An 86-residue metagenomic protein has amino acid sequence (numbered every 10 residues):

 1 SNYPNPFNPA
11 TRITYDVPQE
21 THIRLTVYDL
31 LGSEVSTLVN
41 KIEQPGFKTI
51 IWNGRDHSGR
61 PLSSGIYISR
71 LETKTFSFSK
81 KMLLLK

Functional and structural regions predicted by a protein language model:
S1-Y3, F7-Y28, T37-K41, T49-W52 (+1 more regions): Glycine-centered coil/turn sites that cap beta-strands in beta-rich domains
F7, L31, S58: Adenine-nucleotide cofactor-binding loop residues
Y28-V35, Y67: Short, glycine-anchored, charge-dense loop/turn motifs used at functional sites
S33-V39, F78: Surface-exposed loop/edge segments in extracytoplasmic proteins
I42, R60-K86: C-terminal tail/sorting-segment detector
T49-S63: Signal that preferentially marks extracellular ectodomain short beta-strand elements of beta-sandwich modules
